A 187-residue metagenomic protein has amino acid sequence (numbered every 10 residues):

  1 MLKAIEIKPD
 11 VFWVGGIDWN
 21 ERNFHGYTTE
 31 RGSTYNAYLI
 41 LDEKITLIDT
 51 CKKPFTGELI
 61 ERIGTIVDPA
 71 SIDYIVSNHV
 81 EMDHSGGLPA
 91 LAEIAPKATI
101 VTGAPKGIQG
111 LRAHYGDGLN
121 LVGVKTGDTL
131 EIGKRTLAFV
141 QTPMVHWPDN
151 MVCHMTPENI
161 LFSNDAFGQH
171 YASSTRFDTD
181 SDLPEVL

Functional and structural regions predicted by a protein language model:
A4-T65, V152-M155, N159-S163: Conserved beta-strand hairpin/beta-sheet module of binuclear metal-dependent hydrolase folds, prominently
I5-P9, T102-N150: Metallo-beta-lactamase
P9, E43-K44, A70-I72, P96-K97 (+4 more regions): Short coil/turn connectors at secondary-structure junctions
W19, K52-P54, E81-M82, T142-H146: Short beta->alpha connector loops
E43, P54-V101: Active-site metal-binding motif and surrounding structural segment of the metallo-beta-lactamase
V80-S85, G107-G110, H146-W147, G168-Y171: Active-site environment of divalent metal-dependent phosphoester hydrolases
T136-L187: Metallo-beta-lactamase
